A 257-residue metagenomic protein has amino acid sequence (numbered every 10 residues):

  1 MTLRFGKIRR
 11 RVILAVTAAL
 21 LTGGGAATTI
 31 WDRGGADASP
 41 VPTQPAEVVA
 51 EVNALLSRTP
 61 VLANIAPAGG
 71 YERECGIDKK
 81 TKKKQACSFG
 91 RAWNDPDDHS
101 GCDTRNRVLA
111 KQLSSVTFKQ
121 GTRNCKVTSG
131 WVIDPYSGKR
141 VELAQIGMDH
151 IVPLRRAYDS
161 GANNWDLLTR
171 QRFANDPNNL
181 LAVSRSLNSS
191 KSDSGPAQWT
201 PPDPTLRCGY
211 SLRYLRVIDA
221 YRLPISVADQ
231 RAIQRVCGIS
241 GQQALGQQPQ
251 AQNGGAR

Functional and structural regions predicted by a protein language model:
M1, R107-K111, S192: Short amphipathic alpha-helical segments with coiled-coil-like heptad repeat character
M1-A18: N-terminal export and membrane-targeting signals
T2-G6, A36-A38, R58: N-terminal intrinsically disordered, low-complexity, charge-rich
G23-T43: C-terminal region of N-terminal signal peptides and the immediate post-cleavage residues of exported proteins
A36-V41, S88-P96, G195-P201, V217-Y221: Charged, low-complexity surface segments at secondary-structure and domain boundaries
S39-I133, G147: Cell wall/extracellular polymer interaction/catalysis modules
W131-R257: Domain-level detector of nuclease and nuclease-like folds in predominantly extracellular/periplasmic contexts
